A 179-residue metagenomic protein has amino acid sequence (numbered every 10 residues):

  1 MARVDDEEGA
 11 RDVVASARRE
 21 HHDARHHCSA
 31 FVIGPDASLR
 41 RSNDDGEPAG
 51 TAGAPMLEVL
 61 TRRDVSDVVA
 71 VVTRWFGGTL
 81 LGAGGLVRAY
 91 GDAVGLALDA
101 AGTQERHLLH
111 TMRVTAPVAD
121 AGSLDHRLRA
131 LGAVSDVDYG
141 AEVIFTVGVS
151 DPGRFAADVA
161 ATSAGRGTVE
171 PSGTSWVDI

Functional and structural regions predicted by a protein language model:
M1-T51, D136, A157, E170-I179: C-terminal regulatory domains involved in ligand/effector binding and gene-expression control
A49-V59, L86-Y90: Conserved mixed alpha/beta catalytic, RNA-binding, or beta-rich assembly cores of soluble enzyme, regulatory
S66-F76: Glycine- and acidic-rich phosphate- and metal-coordinating loops
R74-L80, G85: A generic structural motif
A83, V87-H110: Long, charge-dense
T103-V118, F145: Short glycine-/aliphatic-rich beta-strand segments at the starts of folded cytosolic domains
V114-A133, R154, D158: Short amphipathic alpha-helix segments
D138-I179: C-terminal accessory segment of soluble enzyme catalytic cores
